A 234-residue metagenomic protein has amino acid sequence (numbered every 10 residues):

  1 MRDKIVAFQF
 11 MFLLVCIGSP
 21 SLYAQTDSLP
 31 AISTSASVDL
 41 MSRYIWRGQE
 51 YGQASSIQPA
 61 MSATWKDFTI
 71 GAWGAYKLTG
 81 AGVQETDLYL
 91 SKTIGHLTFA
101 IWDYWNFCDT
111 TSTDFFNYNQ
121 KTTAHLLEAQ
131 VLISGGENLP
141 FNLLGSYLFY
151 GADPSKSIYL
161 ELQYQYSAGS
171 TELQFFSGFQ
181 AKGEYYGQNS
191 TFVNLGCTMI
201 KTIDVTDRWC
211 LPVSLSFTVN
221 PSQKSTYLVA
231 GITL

Functional and structural regions predicted by a protein language model:
M1-S33, D207: Cleavable N-terminal export/targeting peptides
Q25-L78: Short glycine/proline- and aromatic-enriched beta-strand/turn motifs that initiate or cap beta-hairpins
Q25-S33, H96, G136-P140, S167-L173 (+1 more regions): Short loop/turn motifs that connect adjacent beta-strands in outer-membrane beta-barrel proteins
P30-T34, Q53-I57, T64, G82-T86 (+5 more regions): Residues that define the transmembrane beta-barrel architecture of outer-membrane proteins
V38-Y44, D67-L78, F99-F107, D114 (+3 more regions): Transmembrane beta-strand segments that form the barrel wall of outer-membrane beta-barrel proteins
D109-T122, G187: Flexible, solvent-exposed loop segments that connect beta-strands
N117-K182: Detector for outer-membrane/organellar transmembrane beta-barrel domains, recognizing the amphipathic beta-strand
Y166, C197-M199, Q223-L234: Outer-membrane beta-barrel "beta-signal"
